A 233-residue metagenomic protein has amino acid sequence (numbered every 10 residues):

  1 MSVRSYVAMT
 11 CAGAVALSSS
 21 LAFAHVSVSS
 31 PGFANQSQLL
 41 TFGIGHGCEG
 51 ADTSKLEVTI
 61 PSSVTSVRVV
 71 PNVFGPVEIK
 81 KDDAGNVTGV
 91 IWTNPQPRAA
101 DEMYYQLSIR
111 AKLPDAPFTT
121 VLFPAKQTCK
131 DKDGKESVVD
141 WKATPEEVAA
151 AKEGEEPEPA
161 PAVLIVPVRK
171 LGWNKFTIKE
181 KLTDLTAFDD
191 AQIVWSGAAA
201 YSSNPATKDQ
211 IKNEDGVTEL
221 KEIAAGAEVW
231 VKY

Functional and structural regions predicted by a protein language model:
A22-A24: Boundary at the C-terminal end of the N-terminal hydrophobic targeting segment
S29-P71: Low-complexity, serine/threonine/proline/glycine-rich extracellular segments that form mucin-like
N35-L40, D52, Y105, T119-F123 (+1 more regions): Short, solvent-exposed loop/turn segments enriched in Ser/Thr/Gly
E78-E102: Extracellular adhesion/glycan-binding regions together with long Ser/Thr- and acidic-residue-rich low-complexity tracts
P95-T119: Low-complexity, intrinsically disordered segments enriched in Ser/Thr together with acidic residues
K130-L171: Extracytoplasmic/periplasmic copper-protein system
V168-Y233: N-terminal exported-region signature
